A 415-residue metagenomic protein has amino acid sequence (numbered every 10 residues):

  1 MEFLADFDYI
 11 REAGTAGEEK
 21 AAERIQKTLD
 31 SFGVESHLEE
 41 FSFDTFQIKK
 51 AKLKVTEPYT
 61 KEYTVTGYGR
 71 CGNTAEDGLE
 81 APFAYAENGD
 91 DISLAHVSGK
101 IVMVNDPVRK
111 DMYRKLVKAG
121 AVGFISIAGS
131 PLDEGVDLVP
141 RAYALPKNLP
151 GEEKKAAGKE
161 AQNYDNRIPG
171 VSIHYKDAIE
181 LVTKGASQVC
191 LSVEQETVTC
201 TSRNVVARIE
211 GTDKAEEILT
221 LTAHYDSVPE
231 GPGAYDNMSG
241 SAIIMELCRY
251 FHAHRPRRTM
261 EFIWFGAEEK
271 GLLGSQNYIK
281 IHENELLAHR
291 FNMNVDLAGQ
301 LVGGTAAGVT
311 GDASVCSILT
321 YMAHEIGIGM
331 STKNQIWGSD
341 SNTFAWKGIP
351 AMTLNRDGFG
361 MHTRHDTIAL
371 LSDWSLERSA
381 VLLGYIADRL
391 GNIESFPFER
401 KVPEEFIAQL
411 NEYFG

Functional and structural regions predicted by a protein language model:
M1-A16, I25-S36, L94, I101-D106 (+5 more regions): Catalytic-core environment of secreted peptidases
E2-I101: Noncatalytic luminal/extracellular "stalk/propeptide" segments of secretory-pathway proteins
F7-A16, T74, Y85, V102-P107 (+7 more regions): Second-shell loop/turn segments in exported
L38, I101-V104, G123-S126, G170-S172 (+8 more regions): Structural recognition of the beta-strand scaffold that forms the well-ordered cores of secreted hydrolase catalytic
Y63-A161, G329-M330: Extracellular/luminal Protease-associated
T66-D91, L145-A234, E246-R249, A253 (+2 more regions): Soluble metallo-hydrolase cores and metallopeptidase-like ectodomains found primarily in the secretory/periplasmic
K159, I168, P256, F265-F359: Metal-dependent peptidase/peptidase-like ectodomains
R249, G360-G415: His/Asp/Glu-rich mid-to-C-terminal helical/loop segments that flank catalytic regions of hydrolases
